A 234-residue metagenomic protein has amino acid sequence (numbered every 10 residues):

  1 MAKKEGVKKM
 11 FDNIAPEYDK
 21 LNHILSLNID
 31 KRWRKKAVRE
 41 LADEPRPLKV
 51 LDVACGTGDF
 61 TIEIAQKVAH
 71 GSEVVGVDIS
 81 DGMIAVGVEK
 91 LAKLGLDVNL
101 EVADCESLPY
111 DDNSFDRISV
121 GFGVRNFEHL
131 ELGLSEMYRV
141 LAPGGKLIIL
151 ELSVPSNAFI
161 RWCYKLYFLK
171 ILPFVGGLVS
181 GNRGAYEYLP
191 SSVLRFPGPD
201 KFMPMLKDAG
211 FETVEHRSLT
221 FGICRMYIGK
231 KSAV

Functional and structural regions predicted by a protein language model:
E5, L150-M205, A209, E215: C-terminal alpha-helical "lid/dimerization" subdomain adjacent to the S-adenosyl-L-methionine
Y18, I118-S119: Hydrophobic beta-strand segment of the Class I
L27-L48, E63: Conserved alpha-helix/loop element of class I SAM-dependent methyltransferases that forms part of the SAM/SAH-binding
K49-S107: Class I SAM-dependent methyltransferase SAM/SAH-binding core
H70-G71, L141-K146: Short glycine-dipeptide loop
E106-R117: A short acidic, Gly/Pro-enriched loop at the edge of an enzyme's catalytic core that lines a small-molecule cofactor
E131-P143: A short glycine-rich, Lys/Arg-flanked "PGG" loop and its adjoining helix->strand segment in the class I
A209-V234: Core SAM-dependent methyltransferase catalytic element
